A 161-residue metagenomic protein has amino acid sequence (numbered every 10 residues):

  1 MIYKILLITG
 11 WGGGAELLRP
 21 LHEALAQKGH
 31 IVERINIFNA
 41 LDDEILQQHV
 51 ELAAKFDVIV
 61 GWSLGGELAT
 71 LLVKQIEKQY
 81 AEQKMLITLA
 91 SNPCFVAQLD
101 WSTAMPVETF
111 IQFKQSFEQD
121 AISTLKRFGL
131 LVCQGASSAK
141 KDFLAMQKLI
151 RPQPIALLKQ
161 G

Functional and structural regions predicted by a protein language model:
M1-D43: Conserved HGGG/HGGXW glycine-rich cap/lid loop of the alpha/beta-hydrolase fold
K4, V58-V60, M85: Structural motif
L7-W11, S63-L64, S91: Glycine-rich His-Gly loop
P20, L71-Q75: Active-site signature of alpha/beta-hydrolase-fold catalytic machinery across serine- and Asp/Cys-nucleophile hydrolases
F38-F56: Conserved acidic catalytic loop of the alpha/beta-hydrolase fold
V60-A69: Gly/Ala-rich beta-loop-alpha elbow adjacent to hydrolase catalytic centers
A81-S116, A145, Q153-P154, L158-K159: Flexible "cap/lid" loop of the alpha/beta hydrolase fold
Q119-G161: Conserved alpha/beta-hydrolase catalytic His-Asp/Glu region
